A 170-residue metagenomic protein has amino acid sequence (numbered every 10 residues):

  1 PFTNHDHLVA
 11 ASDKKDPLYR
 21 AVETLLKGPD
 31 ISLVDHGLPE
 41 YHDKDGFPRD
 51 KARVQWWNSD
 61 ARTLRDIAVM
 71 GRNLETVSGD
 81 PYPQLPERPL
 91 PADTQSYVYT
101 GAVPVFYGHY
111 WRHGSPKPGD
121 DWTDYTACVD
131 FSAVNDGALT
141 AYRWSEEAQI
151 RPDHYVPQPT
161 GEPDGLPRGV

Functional and structural regions predicted by a protein language model:
P1-L8, Y97-Q149: Conserved beta-sheet core of the metallophosphoesterase superfamily
P1-T94: Active-site-proximal loop/helix segment associated with metal-binding centers of metalloenzymes
K14-L25, A133-D136, H154-P159: Short, surface-exposed, polar/charged, turn-prone segments marking secondary-structure boundaries
Y19, H36, Y41-H42, Y82 (+5 more regions): Sequence-level detector for tyrosine residue identity
F47, R62-T63, R88, K117 (+2 more regions): A generic structural signal for solvent-exposed, polar alpha-helical segments
A138-A141, S145-G169: C-terminal regions of proteins
